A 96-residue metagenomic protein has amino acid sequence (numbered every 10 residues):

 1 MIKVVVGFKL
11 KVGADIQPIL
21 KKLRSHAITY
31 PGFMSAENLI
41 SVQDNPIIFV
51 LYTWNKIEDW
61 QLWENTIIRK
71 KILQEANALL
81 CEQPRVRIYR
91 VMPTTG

Functional and structural regions predicted by a protein language model:
M1-I48, N55-I67, E82-G96: Short S/T/G/P-rich N-terminal loop/turn motif that feeds into the first structured element of a domain
L73: N-terminal nucleotide/polyanion-binding subdomain common to many enzyme families
A76-L80: Short, conserved catalytic or adaptor-binding loops enriched in Gly and charged residues
